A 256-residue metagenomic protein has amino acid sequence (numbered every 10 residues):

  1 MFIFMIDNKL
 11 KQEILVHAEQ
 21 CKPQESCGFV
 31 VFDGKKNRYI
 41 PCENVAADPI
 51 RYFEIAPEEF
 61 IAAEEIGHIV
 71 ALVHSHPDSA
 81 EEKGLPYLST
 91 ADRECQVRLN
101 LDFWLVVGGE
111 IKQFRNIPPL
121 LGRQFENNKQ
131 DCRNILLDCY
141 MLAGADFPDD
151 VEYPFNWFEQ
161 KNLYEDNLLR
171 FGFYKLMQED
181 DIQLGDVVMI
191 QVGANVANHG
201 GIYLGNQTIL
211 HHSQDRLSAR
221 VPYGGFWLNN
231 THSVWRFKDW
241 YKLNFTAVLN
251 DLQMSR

Functional and structural regions predicted by a protein language model:
M1-I69, D78-R115: Conserved beta-strand-loop surface patch within small alpha/beta domains used for substrate/adaptor or ligand engagement
V16-Q20, L120-N128, L176: Short helix-to-loop capping/linker segments positioned immediately adjacent to catalytic or ligand/cofactor-binding
H74-D78, H211: Histidine-centered divalent metal-coordination motifs
L88, Q124-F125, Y153-S218, Y223-G224: ...with weaker cross-activation on analogous glycine-rich loops/strands in unrelated enzymes
G108-D131: Hydrophobic, well-structured mid-protein blocks that either form specific transmembrane helices
N127-A143: Active-site nucleophilic cysteine motif
D138-G144, E152-F158: Histidine/lysine/aspartate-rich catalytic loop segments that bind and position anionic ligands
Y223-R256: Glycine- and charge-enriched low-complexity intrinsically disordered segments
